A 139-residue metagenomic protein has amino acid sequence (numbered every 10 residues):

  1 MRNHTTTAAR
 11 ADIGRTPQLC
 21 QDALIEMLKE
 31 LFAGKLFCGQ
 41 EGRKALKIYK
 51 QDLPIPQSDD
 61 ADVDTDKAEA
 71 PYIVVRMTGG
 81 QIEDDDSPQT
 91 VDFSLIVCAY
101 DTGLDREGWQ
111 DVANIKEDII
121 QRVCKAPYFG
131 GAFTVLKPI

Functional and structural regions predicted by a protein language model:
M1-D85: Small/polar-rich, solvent-exposed N-terminal microdomains that initiate assembly or binding
L19, A70, T90, Q110 (+2 more regions): Short, well-structured alpha-helical interface segments that form or flank functional binding sites
Q81-I82, L104, A126, G130: Amphipathic alpha-helical interaction segments
D84-S87, G108: Short histidine-centered beta-strand/loop micro-motifs that create catalytic or ligand/metal-coordination sites
S87-G103, I119: Oligomerization/assembly interface segments of phage tail-like spikes and tubes
Y100-V112: Short histidine-centered catalytic/ligand-binding loop motif
A113-I139: Acidic-leaning, charged glycine-interspersed low-complexity segments
